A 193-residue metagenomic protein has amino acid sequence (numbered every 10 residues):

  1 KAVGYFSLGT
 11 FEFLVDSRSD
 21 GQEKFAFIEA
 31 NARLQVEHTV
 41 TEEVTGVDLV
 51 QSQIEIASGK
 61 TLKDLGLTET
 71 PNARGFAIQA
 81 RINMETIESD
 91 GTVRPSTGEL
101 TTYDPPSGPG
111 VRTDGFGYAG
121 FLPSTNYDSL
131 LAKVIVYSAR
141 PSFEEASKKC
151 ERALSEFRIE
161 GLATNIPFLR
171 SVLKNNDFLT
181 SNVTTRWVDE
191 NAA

Functional and structural regions predicted by a protein language model:
K1-A193: ATP-dependent carboxylate activation and anion-phosphoryl transfer catalytic cores that bind Mg-ATP to form
